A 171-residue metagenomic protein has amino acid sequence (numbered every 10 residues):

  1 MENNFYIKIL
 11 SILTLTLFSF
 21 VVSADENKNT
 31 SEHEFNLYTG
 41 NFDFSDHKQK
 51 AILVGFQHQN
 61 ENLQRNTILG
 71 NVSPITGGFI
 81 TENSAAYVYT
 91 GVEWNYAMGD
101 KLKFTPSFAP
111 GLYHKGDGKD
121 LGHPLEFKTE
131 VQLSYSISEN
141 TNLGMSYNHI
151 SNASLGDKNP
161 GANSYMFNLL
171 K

Functional and structural regions predicted by a protein language model:
M1-T30: Cleavable N-terminal export/targeting peptides
A24-E32, D46-H47, E61-V72, A97-F104 (+1 more regions): Short loop/turn motifs that connect adjacent beta-strands in outer-membrane beta-barrel proteins
H33-D43, L69-T81, F104-H114, S146-S151: Transmembrane beta-strand segments that form the barrel wall of outer-membrane beta-barrel proteins
F42-I52, G78-Y89, M98-D100, G116-P124 (+1 more regions): Solvent-exposed loop/turn segments connecting transmembrane beta-strands in outer-membrane beta-barrel proteins
K50-F56, Y135, P160-K171: Outer-membrane beta-barrel "beta-signal"
V54-Y96: Short, well-structured hydrophobic secondary-structure segments
H58-N60, W94-Y96, Y135, Y147-H149 (+1 more regions): Residue-level signature of outer-membrane beta-barrel architecture
N142-N168: Internal interaction segment
